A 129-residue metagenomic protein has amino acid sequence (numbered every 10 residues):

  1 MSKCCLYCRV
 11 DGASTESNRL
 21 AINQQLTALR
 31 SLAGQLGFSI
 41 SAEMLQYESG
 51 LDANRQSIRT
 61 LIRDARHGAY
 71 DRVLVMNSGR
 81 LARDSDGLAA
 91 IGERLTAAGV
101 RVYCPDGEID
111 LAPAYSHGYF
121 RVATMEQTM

Functional and structural regions predicted by a protein language model:
M1-M129: Short, structured surface patches at the beginning of a domain
